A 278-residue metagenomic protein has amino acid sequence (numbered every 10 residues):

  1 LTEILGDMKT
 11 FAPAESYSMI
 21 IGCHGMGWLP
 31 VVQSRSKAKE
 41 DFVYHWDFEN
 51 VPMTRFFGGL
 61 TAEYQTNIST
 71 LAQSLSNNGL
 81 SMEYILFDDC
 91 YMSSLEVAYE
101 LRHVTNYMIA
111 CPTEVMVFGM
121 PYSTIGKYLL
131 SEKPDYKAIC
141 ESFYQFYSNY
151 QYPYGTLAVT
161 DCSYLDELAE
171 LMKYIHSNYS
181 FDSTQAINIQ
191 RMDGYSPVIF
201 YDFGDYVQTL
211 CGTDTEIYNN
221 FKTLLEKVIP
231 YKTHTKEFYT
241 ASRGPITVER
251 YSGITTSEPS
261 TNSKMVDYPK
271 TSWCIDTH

Functional and structural regions predicted by a protein language model:
L1-E15: N-terminal extension/subdomain marker
S16-S18, Y84: Structural motif
I20-C23: Short beta-strand segments
W28-V31: Short acidic/His/Gly/Ser-rich catalytic and metal-binding motifs that mark active-site loops of diverse hydrolases
S34-H278: Terminal, contiguous helix-loop blocks that mediate binding/assembly
